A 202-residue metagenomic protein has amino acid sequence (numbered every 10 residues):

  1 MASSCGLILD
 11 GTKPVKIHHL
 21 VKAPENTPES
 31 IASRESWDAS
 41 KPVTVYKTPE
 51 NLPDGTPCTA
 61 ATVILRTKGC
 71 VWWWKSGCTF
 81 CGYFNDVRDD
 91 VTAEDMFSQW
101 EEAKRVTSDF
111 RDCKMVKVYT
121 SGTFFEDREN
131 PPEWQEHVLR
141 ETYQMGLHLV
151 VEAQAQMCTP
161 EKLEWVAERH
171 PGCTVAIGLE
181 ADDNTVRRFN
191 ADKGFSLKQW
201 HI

Functional and structural regions predicted by a protein language model:
A2-S98, E102-C113: N-terminal [4Fe-4S]-dependent radical SAM core
E50-L52, P57, M145, E164 (+1 more regions): Short, well-ordered helical secondary-structure segments
G82-P132, T142-C158, G172-W200: Core AdoMet radical
H137, E161-V166: A short acidic, amphipathic alpha-helical/loop segment
R169: Acidic-histidine catalytic/liganding microenvironments
